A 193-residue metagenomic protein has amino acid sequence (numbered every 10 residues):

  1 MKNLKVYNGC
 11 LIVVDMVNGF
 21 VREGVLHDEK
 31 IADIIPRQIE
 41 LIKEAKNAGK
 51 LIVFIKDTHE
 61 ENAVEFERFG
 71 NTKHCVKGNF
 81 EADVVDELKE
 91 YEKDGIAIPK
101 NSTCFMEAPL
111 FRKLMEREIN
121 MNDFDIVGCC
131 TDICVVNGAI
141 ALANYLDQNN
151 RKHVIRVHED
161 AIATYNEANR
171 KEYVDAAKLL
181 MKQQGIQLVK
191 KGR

Functional and structural regions predicted by a protein language model:
M1-C10, N47, T72-R193: Active-site-adjacent betaalpha module
M1-K2, P36-L41, F66-F69, C104: Short N-terminal helix-initiation segments at or just after the protein's N-terminus
Y7-L11, G24-T58: A short alpha/beta connector and helix-capping loop motif
M16, D57, D160: Active-site loop/turn elements of alpha/beta-hydrolase fold enzymes, especially the short glycine-/histidine-rich
V17-G24: Short acidic, Gly/Ser-rich segments with clustered Asp/Glu that frequently serve as metal-coordination loops in enzyme
G19, E60-E61, A163-Y165: Active-site loop signature of alpha/beta-hydrolase-fold enzymes
V25-L26, F66-E67, G138-I140: Short amphipathic alpha-helical segments
V53-V85: A basic- and aromatic-enriched beta-loop-alpha substructure that forms the phosphate/nucleotide- and DNA/RNA-contacting
